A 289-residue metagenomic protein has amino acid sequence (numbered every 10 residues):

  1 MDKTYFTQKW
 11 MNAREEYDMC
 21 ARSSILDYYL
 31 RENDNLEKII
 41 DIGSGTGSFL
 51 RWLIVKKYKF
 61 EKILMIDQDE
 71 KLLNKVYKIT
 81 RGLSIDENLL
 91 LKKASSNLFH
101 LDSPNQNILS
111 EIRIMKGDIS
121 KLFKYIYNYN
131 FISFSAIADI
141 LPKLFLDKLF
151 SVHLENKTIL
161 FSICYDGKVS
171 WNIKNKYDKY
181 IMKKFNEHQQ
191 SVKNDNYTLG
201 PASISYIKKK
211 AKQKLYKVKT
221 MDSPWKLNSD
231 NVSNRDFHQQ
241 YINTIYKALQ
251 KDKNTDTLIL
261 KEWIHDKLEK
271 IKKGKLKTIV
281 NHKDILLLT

Functional and structural regions predicted by a protein language model:
M1-D34: Class I SAM-dependent methyltransferase Rossmann-like catalytic core, especially the SAM/SAH-binding loop
E37-G45: Conserved class I S-adenosyl-L-methionine
G47-R51: Glycine-rich SAM-binding Motif I of class I
V55-I119: Class I SAM-dependent methyltransferase SAM/SAH-binding core
N130-F145: A short SAM/SAH-binding and catalytic strip from SAM-dependent methyltransferases
L146-T158: A short glycine-rich, Lys/Arg-flanked "PGG" loop and its adjoining helix->strand segment in the class I
K157-S223: Conserved catalytic/acceptor-binding region of the Class I
D222-K272: C-terminal helical/coil "lid" or tail adjacent to the Rossmann-like core of SAM-dependent
